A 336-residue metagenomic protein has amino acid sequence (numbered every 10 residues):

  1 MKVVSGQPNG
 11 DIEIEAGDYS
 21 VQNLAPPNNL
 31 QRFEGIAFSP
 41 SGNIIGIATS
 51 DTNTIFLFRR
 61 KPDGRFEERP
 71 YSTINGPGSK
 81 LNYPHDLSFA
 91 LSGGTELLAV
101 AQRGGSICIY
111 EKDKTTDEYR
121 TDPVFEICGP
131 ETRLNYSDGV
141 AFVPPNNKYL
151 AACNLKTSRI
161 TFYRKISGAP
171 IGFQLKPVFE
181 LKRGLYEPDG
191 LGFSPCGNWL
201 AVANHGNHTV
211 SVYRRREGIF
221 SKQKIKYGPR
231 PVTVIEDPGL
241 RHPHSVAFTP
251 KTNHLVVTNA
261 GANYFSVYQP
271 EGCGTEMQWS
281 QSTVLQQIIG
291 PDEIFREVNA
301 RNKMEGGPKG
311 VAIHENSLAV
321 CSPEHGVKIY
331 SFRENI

Functional and structural regions predicted by a protein language model:
Y19-P27, R69-G78, D122-E131, K176-K182 (+2 more regions): A short beta-strand motif characteristic of beta-propeller blades
P27-P40, P77-A90, P130-V143, R183-P195 (+2 more regions): Beta-rich, blade/repeat-based domains predominating in secreted/periplasmic proteins but also intracellular
S41-N43, G94-E96, N147-K148, C196-N198 (+2 more regions): Short coil/turn segments that connect the beta-strands within blades of beta-propeller domains
S50-D51, Q102-R103, K112, N154-L155 (+6 more regions): Short loop/turn segments immediately following the C-termini of beta-strands
N53-I55, S106-C108, S158-I160, H208-V210 (+2 more regions): Structural signal for beta-propeller blades
L57-R65, E111-Y119, Y163-G172, R214-K224 (+2 more regions): Short loop/turn segments immediately following beta-strands, especially the blade-tip and inter-blade linker loops
G307-I336: Blade-level signature of beta-propeller repeat domains, shared across WD40, Kelch, NHL, RCC1 and BNR/Asp-box propellers
